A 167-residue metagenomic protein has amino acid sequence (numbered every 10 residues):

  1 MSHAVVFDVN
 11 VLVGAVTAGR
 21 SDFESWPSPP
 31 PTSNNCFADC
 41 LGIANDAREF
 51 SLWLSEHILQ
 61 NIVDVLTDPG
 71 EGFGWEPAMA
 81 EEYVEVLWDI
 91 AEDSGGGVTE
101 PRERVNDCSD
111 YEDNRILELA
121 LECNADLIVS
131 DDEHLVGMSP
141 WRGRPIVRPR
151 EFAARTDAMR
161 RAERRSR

Functional and structural regions predicted by a protein language model:
M1-L54: Short, well-structured N-terminal submotif of metal-dependent ribonuclease cores
V6, I128-V129: Structural motif
V9, E56, D131-E133: Short secondary-structure boundary segments
L12-V13, Q60-N61, L135-G137: Short, active-site-adjacent cap segments at secondary-structure transitions
G14-V16, V65, M138, R155-T156: Residues that scaffold the ATP/ADP-binding catalytic core of kinase and kinase-like folds
P27-P30, E103-S109: Short, flexible loop segments at the rims of nucleotide/cofactor-binding pockets, characterized by
I43-E103: PIN-domain endoribonuclease scaffold, especially VapC-family toxins
N106, D110, L117, L121-L127 (+1 more regions): Acidic, PIN/NYN-like endoribonuclease modules and their adjacent C-terminal/linker elements
